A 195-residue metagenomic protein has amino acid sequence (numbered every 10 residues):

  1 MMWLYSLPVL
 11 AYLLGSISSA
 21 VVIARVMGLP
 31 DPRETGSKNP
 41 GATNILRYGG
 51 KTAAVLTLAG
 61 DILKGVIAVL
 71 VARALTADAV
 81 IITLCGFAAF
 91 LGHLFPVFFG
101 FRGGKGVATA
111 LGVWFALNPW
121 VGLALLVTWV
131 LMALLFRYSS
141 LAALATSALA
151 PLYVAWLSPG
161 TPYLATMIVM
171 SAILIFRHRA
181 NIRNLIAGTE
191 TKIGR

Functional and structural regions predicted by a protein language model:
M2-G28: N-terminal signal-anchor transmembrane alpha helix
W3, L7-P8, T52-A59, L63-V97 (+3 more regions): Nucleotide and nucleotide-moiety/phosphate-recognizing core
Y12-S16, V21, F90-G100, M132-R137: Transmembrane alpha-helix interface/packing and boundary motifs in multi-pass membrane proteins, characterized by
V21-A53, R179, R183-R195: Cytosolic, membrane-interface loops and tails of multi-pass inner-membrane proteins
P30-A42, F98-L111, Y138-T146: Short, non-helical or kinked segments that cap or interrupt transmembrane helices
L46-G49, A72-L75, A88, G92 (+2 more regions): Interfacial segments of multi-pass membrane proteins
V55, I67, L126, V130 (+3 more regions): RNase H-like, Mg2+-dependent phosphodiesterase core, and more generally RNA phosphate-backbone-engaging helix-loop
L123, S139-T146, S158-M170: Loop-to-transmembrane alpha-helix initiation sites
